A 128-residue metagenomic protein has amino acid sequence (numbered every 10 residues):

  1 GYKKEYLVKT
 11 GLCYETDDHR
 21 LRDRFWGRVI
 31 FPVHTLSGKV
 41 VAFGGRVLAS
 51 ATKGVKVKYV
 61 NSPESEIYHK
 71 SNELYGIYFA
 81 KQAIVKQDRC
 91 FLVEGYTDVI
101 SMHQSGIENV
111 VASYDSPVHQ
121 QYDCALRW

Functional and structural regions predicted by a protein language model:
G1-W128: Phosphate-handling DNA/RNA-contact segment within nucleic-acid enzymes
